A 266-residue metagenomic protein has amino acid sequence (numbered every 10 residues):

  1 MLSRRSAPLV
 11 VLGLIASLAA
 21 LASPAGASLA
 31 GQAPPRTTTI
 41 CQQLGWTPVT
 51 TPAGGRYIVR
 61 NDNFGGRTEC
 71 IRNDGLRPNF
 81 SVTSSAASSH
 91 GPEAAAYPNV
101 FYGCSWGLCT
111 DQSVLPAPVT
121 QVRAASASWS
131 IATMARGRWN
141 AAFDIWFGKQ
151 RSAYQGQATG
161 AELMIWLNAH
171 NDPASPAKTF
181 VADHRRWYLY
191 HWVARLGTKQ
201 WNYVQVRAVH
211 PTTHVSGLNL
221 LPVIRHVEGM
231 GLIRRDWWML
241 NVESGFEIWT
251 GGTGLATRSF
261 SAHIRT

Functional and structural regions predicted by a protein language model:
M1-S28: Secretory targeting and sorting signals
A30-Q32: C-terminal segment of N-terminal export signals and the immediately downstream linker at the start of the mature
P34-V114, G160: Aromatic (Trp/Tyr/Phe) and Gly/Pro-enriched flexible surface segments
I58, N79-T83, S126-S130, T179-V181 (+2 more regions): Ser/Thr- (and often Asn-) enriched beta-sheet segments in non-cytosolic proteins
P78-V82, R123-I131, F143-I145, M239-I248: Short, hydrophobic/proline-enriched secondary-structure or compact coil segments at domain edges
A95-T179: Extracellular-facing segments of soluble proteins and assemblies that are Gly/Ser/Thr-biased and enriched in aromatics
K149-N219: Short helix-loop boundary/capping segments
V209-T266: Long, compositionally biased interface segments
